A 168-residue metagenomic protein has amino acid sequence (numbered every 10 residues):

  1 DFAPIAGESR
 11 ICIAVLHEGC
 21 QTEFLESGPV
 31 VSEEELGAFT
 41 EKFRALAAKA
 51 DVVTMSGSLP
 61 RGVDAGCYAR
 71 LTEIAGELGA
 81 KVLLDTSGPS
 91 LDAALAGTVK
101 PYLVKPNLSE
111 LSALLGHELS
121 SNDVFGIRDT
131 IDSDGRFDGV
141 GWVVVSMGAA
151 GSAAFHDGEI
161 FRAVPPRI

Functional and structural regions predicted by a protein language model:
D1, F161-I168: Short, intrinsically disordered, charge-balanced linker/junction segments flanking boundaries in proteins
D1-V52: Conserved N-terminal subdomain of the carbohydrate kinase-like
C20-T22, E110-S112, I168: A short, flexible beta-alpha/helix-coil linker loop
E23-E34, M55-G62, G76-K81, L115-H117: Flexible, glycine/proline-enriched loop segments at strand-loop-helix junctions that form or flank small-ligand binding
E23-L25, A50-S58, D85, K105-L108: Short beta-strands and strand-loop turn motifs
G28-V30, R44, S58-G62, S87-S90 (+1 more regions): Short acidic/polar capping segments at secondary-structure boundaries
L36-G37, D64-Y68: Conserved strand-to-helix beginnings and helix N-cap segments that scaffold or border functional pockets
A69-I160: Conserved phosphate/ATP/ADP-binding segment of small-molecule kinases
